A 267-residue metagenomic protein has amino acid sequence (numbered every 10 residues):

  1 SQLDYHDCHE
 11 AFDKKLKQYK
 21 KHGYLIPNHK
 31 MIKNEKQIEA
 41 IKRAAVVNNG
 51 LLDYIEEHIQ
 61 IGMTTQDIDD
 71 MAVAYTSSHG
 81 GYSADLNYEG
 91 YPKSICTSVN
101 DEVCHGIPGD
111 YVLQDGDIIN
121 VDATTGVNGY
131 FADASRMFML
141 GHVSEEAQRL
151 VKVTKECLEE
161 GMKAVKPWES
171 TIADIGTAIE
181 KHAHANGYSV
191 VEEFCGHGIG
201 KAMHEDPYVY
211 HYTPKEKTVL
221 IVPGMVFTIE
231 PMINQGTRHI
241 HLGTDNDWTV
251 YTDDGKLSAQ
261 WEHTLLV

Functional and structural regions predicted by a protein language model:
S1-K20: Short Cys/His-based metal-binding microdomains
H22-V267: Active-site neighborhoods and metal-handling regions in enzymes and metal-associated proteins
